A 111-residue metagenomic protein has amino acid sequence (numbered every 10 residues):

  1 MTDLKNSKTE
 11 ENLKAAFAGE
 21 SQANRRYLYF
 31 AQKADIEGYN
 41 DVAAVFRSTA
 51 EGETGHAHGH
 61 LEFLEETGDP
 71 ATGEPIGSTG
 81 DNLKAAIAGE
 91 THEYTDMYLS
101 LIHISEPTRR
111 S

Functional and structural regions predicted by a protein language model:
T2-N12, G68-H92: Acidic/His metal-coordination segments adjacent to aromatic residues that form catalytic metal sites in metalloenzymes
E20: Divalent metal-coordination and catalytic microenvironments
N40-T72: Conserved alpha-helical segments that form or flank metal/cofactor-binding pockets of metalloenzymes
I102-S111: Single conserved hydrophobic/aromatic residue that forms the stacking wall/gate of nucleotide- or nucleobase-binding
